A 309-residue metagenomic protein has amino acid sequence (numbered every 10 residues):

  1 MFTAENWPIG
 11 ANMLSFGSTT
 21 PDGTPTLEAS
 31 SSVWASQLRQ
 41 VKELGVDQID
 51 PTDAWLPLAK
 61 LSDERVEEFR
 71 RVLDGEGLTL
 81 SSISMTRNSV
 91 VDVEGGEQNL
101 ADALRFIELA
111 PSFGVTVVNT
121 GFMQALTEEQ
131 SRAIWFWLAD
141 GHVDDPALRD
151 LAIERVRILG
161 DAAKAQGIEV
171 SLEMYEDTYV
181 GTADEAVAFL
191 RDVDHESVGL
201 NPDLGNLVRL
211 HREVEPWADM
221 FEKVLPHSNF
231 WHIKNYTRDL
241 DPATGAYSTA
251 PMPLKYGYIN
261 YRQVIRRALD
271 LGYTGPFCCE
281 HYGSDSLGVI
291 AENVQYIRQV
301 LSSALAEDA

Functional and structural regions predicted by a protein language model:
M1-V117, D144-D150, R157, K164 (+3 more regions): N-terminal pre-domain/capping segments
A4-I9, G17-T24, Q48-I49, G75 (+4 more regions): Acidic/histidine-rich catalytic cores of soluble enzymes
E28-S30, T52-R65, N88-N99, A125-E129 (+5 more regions): Acidic-and-aromatic substrate-binding clefts and catalytic sites of carbohydrate-active enzymes
I49-P51, L80-S84, T116-Q124, E169-E173 (+1 more regions): Short beta-strand segments at enzyme active-site cores
S112, A125-R132, L138-D140, A147-L148: Active-site-proximal, glycine-rich beta->alpha crossover segments in alpha/beta enzymes that shape flexible
A133-V143, A243-M252: Short glycine/proline- and charge-enriched loop/turn segments that cap or connect secondary-structure elements
F230, G275-Y282: Conserved active-site loop/cleft motifs that coordinate metal ions or position small ligands
Q263-V264, L269, P276-F277: H/E-rich (His + Asp/Glu) clusters that bind or coordinate divalent metals
